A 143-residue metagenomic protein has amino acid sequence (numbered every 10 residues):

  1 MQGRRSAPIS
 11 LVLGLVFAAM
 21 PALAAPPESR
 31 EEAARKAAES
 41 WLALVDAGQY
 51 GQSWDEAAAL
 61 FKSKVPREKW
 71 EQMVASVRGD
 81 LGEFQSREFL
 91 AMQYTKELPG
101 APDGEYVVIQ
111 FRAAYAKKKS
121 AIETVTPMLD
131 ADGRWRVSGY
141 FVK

Functional and structural regions predicted by a protein language model:
M1-V12: Bacterial N-terminal signal peptides that target proteins for export
Q2, P21-Q49: Short, low-complexity N-terminal intrinsically disordered segments enriched in polar/charged residues
S10-M20: Bacterial N-terminal signal peptides
A25-E28, E39-A43, E56-S63, R112-A114: Second-shell loop/turn segments in exported
R35-A37, G51-G104: Short solvent-exposed beta->alpha transition segments
M92-K143: Exposed beta-sheet edge and beta->alpha loop/turn motif
